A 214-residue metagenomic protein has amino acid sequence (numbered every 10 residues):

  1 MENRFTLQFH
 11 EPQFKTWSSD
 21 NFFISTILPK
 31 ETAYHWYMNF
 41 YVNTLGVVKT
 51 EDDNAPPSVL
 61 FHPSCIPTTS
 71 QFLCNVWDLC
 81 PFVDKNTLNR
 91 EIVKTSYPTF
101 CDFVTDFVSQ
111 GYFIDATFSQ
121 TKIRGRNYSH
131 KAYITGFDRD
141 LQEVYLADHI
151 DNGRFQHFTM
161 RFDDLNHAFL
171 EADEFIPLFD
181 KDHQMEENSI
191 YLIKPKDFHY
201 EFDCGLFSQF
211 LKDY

Functional and structural regions predicted by a protein language model:
M1-T95: Cysteine-nucleophile protease catalytic domains, especially the papain-like/related folds used in DUB/UBL proteases
F14-D20, S129, F202-G205: Secondary-structure junction/capping motif
K15, K30, K49, K85 (+6 more regions): Context-gated lysine
P29, G111-D115, A172-F179: Short secondary-structure junctions and interdomain/linker hinges
Y34-P56, E91-D148: Active-site-adjacent substructure of cysteine-protease-like catalytic cores
I66-F118, H183-Q209: Predominantly the structural core of cysteine protease catalytic domains
R139-Y214: Noncatalytic regulatory segments and standalone regulatory/sensor domains
